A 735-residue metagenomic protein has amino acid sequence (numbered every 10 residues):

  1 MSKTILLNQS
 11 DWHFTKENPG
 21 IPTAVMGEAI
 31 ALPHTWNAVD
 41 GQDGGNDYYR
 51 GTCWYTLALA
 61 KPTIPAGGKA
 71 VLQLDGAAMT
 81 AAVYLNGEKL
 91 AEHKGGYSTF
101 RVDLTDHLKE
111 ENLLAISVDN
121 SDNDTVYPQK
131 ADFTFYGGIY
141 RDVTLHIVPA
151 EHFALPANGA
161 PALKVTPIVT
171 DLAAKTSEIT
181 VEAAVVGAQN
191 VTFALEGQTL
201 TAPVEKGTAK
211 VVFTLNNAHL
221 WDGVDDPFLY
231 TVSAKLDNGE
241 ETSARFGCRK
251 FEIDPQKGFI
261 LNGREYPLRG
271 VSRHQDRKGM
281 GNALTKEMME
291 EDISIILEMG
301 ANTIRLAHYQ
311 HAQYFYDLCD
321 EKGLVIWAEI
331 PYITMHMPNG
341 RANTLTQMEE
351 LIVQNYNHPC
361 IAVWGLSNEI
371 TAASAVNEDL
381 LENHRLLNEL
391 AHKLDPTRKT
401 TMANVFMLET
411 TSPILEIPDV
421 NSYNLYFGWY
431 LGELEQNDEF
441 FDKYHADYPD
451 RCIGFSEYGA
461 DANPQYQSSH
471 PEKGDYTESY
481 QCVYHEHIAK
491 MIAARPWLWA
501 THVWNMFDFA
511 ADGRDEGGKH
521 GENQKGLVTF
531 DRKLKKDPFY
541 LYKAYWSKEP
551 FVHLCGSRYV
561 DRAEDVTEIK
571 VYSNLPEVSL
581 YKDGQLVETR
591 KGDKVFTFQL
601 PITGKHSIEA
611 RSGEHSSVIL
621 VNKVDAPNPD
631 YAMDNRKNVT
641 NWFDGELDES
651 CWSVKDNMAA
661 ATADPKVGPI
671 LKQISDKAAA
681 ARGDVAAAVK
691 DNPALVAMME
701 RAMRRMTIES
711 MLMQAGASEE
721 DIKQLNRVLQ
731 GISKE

Functional and structural regions predicted by a protein language model:
M1, V71, A77-A150, H470-A544 (+2 more regions): Long, contiguous interaction/targeting segments characteristic of exported/extracellular or secretory-pathway proteins
M1-L306, L318, G323-I326, Q347-E350 (+6 more regions): Secreted/periplasmic carbohydrate-active enzymes, especially glycoside hydrolases
Y140, T411, K535-F539, D664 (+1 more regions): Alpha-helix initiation and N-capping motif
T180, I293-I296, T303-L534, P538-Y545 (+2 more regions): Substrate-binding/catalytic cleft of secreted carbohydrate-active enzymes, primarily glycoside hydrolases
F539, A544-S547, K582-D583, S607-F643 (+1 more regions): In a subset of proteins, long, contiguous C-terminal domains/tails are tracked
W642-K734: Compact, charge-rich alpha-helical regulatory domains located at protein termini
